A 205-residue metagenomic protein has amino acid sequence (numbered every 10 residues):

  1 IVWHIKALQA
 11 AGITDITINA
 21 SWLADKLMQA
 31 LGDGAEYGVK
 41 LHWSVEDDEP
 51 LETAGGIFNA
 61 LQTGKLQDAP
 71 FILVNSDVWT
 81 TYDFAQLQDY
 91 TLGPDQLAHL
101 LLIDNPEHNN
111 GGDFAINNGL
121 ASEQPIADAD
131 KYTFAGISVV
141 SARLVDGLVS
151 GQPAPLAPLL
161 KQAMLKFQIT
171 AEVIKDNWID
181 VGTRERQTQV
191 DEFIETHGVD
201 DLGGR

Functional and structural regions predicted by a protein language model:
I1-N75, Q86, S150-G151, T183: Conserved N-terminal catalytic core of the sugar/cofactor nucleotidyltransferase
Q9, Q62-P70, T81-D113, N117: Basic phosphate/pyrophosphate-binding loop/patch that engages nucleotide-derived ligands
I18, L73, A98-L101, A171: Structural beta-sheet core signal
L31-G32, Y37, G111-A121: Acidic-glycine-rich active-site phosphate/pyrophosphate-binding loop
K40-H42, L97, Q168-T170: Conserved beta-strand segments of alpha/beta enzyme cores
G56-L61, D113-I116, R186-Q189: Short, surface-exposed amphipathic charged segments that create phosphate/polyanion-binding patches used for binding
I72, W79, A85-G93, N105-P106 (+1 more regions): Catalytic-core segments of class I nucleotidyltransferases/pyrophosphorylases that form NMP-activated intermediates
